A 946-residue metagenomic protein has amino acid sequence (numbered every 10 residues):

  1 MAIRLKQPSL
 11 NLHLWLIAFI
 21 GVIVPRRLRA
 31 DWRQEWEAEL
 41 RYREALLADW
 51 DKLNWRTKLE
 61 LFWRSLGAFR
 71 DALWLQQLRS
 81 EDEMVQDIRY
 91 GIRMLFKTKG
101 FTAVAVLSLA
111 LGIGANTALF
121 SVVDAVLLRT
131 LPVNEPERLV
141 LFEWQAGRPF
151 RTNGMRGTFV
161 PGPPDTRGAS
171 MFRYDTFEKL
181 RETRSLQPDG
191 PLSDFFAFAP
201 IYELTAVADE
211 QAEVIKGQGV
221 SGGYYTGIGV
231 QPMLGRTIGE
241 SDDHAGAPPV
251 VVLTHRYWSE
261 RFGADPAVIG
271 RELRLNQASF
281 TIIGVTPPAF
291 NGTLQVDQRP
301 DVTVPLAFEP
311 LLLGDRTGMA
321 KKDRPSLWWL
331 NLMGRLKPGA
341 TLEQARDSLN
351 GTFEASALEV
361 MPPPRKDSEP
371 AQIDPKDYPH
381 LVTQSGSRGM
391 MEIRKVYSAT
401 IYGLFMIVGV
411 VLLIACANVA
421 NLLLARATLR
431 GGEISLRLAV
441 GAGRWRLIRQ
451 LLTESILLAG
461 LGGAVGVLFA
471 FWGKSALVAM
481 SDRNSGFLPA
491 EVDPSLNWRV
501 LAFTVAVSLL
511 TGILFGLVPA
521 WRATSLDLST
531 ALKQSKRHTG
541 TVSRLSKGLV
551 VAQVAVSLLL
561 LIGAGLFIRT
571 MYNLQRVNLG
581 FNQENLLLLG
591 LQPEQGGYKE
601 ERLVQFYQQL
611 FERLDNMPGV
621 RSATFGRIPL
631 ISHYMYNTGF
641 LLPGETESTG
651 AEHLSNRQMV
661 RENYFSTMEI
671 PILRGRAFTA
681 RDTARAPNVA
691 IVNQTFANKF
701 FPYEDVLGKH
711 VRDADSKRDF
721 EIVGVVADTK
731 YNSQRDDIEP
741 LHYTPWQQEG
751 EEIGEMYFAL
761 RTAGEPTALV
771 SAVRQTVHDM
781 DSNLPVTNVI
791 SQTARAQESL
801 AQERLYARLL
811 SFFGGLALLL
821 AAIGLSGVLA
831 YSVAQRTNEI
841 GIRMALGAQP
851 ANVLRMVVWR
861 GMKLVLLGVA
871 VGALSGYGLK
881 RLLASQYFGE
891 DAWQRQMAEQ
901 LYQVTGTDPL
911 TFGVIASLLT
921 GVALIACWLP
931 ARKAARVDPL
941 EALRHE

Functional and structural regions predicted by a protein language model:
M1-L107, R151, R335, E354 (+4 more regions): Negatively charged linear elements and acidic catalytic determinants
W15, D31, Y42, N116-I269 (+11 more regions): Structured, solvent-exposed hinge/loop segments at the ends of secondary-structure elements
W55-F101, Q211, G246, S348 (+12 more regions): Membrane-helix entry/capping segments
Q76-A103, G389-I393, L422-R449, T453 (+3 more regions): Alpha-helical transmembrane segments of integral membrane proteins
G100-V126, T130-P132, I414-C416, A459-A464 (+3 more regions): Short, strongly hydrophobic transmembrane alpha-helices
Q187, I283-G292, P310-R394, Q609-A623 (+4 more regions): "Rare, low-scoring activations can occur in soluble or secreted enzymes where short amphipathic helices or signal
A415-A459, G824-V865, V869, P930 (+1 more regions): Interfacial "coupling" helices/loops that link adjacent transmembrane helices in transporter permeases
A420, I456-L528, L566-R569, R860-K933: Small-residue-rich transmembrane alpha-helices
